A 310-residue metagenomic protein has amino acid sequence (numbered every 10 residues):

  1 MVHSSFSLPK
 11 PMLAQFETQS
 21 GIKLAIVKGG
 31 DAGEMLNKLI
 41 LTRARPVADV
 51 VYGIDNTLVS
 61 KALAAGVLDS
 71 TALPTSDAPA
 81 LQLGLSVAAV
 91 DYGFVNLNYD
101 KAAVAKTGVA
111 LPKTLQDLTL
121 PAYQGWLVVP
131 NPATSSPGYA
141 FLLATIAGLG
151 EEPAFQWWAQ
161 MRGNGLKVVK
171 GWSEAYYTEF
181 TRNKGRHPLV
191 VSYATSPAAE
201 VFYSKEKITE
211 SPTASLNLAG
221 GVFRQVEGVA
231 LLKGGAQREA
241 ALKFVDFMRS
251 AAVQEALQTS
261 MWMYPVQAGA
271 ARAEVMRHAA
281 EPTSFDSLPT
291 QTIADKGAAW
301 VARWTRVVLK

Functional and structural regions predicted by a protein language model:
M1-K61, A65, K310: Early extracytoplasmic/lumenal segment of secretory-pathway proteins
M1-S4, L83-V90, Y99-K101, T107-G108 (+3 more regions): Short beta-strand->loop
P46-V51, A72-Y99, L115-Q116, G125-P132: A structural signal for short loop-to-beta-strand junctions that line the ligand-binding cleft of periplasmic/secreted
L68-T75, S86-A89, Q116-T119, A194 (+2 more regions): Short beta-strand->loop
N98-A103, Q225-Q237, A256: A bilobed periplasmic-binding-protein/Venus flytrap-type ligand-binding module shared by bacterial periplasmic
A144-G221: Ligand-binding pocket segment of bilobal, Venus flytrap-like solute-binding proteins
L232-L288: Mature extracytoplasmic/periplasmic domains
E274-K310: Extracellular/periplasmic bilobal clamshell ligand-binding domains
